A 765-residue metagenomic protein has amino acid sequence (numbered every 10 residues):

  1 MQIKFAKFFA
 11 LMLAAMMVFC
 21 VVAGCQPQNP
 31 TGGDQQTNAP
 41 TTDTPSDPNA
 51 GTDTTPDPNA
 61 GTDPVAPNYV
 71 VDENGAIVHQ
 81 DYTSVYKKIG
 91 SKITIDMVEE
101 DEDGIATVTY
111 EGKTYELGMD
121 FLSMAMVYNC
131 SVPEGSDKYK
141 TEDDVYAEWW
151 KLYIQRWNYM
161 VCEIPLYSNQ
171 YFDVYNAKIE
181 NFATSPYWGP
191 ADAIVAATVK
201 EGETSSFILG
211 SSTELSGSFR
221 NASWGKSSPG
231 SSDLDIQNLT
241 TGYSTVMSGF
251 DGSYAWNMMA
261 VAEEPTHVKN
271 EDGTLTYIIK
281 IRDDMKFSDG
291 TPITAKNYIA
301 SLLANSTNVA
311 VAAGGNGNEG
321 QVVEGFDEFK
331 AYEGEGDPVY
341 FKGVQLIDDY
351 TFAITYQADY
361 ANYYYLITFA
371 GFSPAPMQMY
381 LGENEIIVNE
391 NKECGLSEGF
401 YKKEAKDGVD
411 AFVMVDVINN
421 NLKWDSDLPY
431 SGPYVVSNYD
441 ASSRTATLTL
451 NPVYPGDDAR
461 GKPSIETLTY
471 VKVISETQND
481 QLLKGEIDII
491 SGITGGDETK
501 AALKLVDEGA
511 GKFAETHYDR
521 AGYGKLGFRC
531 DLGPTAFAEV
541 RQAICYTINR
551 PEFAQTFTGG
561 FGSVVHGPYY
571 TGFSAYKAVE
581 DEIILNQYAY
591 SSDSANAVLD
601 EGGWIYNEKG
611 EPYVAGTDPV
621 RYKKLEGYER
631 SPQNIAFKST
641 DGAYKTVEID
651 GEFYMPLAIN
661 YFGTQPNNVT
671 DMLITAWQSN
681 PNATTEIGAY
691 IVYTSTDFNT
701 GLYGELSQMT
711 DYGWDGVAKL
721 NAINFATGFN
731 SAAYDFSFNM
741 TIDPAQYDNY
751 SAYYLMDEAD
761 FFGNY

Functional and structural regions predicted by a protein language model:
F19-T37: Sec-dependent signal peptide cleavage junction
D63-S218, T547-E582, Q665, V669-T675 (+1 more regions): Detector for C-terminal structural segments
K138-L152, E263-G320, Y340, I347 (+4 more regions): Aromatic- and charge-enriched surface segment that lines or borders ligand/interaction sites
K140-V161, I208, T294-L303, D349-T351 (+8 more regions): Alpha-helical secondary-structure segments
P186-P190, G210-D272, P429: N-terminal lobe/hinge region of extracytoplasmic solute-binding protein
W224, S231, N238-L239, S248-F250 (+6 more regions): Gly/Pro-rich hinge or "lid" segments in bacterial periplasmic/extracellular proteins
H267, S437, T447-T449, A536-E686: Append "and occasionally in soluble cytosolic enzymes with long acidic Gly/Pro-rich linkers
N305, V311-V322, S437-V453, T469-L532 (+5 more regions): Extracellular/periplasmic solute-recognition and catalytic clefts
